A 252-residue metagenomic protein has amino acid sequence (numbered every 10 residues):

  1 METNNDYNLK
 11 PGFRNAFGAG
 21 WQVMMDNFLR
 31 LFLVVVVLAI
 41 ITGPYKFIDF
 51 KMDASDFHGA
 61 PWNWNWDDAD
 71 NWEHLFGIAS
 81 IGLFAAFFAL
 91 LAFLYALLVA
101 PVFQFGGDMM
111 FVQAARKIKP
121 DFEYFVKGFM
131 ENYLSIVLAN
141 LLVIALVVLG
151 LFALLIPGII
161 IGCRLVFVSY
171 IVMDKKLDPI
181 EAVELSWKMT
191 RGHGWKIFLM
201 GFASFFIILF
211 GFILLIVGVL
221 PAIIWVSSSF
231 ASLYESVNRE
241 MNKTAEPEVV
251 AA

Functional and structural regions predicted by a protein language model:
M1-A252: Hydrophobic alpha-helical membrane segments
